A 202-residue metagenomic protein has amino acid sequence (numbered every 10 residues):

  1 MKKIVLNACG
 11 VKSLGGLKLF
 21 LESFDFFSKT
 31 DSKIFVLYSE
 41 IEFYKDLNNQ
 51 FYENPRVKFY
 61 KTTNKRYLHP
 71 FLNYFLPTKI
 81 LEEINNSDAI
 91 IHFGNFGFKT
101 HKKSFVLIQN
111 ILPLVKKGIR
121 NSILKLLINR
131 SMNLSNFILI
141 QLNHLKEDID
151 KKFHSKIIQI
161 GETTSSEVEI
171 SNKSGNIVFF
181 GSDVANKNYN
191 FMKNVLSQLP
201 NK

Functional and structural regions predicted by a protein language model:
V5, I170-K187, K193-S197: Conserved donor-binding/catalytic core segment of Leloir-type glycosyltransferases
L14-D25, V184-Q198: A conserved mid-protein helix/loop that constitutes part of the nucleotide-sugar donor-binding site
I34-F93: Active-site donor-binding segments of glycosyltransferases and PAPS-dependent sulfotransferases
K79-L81, I119-I138: Membrane-proximal helix-turn-helix segments that form the acceptor-binding/catalytic region of lipid-linked
A89-R120: Active-site proximal beta-strand in glycosyltransferases
N133-I157: A short, active-site helix/loop in glycosyltransferases that binds the activated sugar's phosphate group
H144, T163, K173: Carbohydrate-associated surface elements
Q159-E169: Short beta-strand->alpha-helix junction loop in the catalytic core of nucleotide-activated group-transfer enzymes
